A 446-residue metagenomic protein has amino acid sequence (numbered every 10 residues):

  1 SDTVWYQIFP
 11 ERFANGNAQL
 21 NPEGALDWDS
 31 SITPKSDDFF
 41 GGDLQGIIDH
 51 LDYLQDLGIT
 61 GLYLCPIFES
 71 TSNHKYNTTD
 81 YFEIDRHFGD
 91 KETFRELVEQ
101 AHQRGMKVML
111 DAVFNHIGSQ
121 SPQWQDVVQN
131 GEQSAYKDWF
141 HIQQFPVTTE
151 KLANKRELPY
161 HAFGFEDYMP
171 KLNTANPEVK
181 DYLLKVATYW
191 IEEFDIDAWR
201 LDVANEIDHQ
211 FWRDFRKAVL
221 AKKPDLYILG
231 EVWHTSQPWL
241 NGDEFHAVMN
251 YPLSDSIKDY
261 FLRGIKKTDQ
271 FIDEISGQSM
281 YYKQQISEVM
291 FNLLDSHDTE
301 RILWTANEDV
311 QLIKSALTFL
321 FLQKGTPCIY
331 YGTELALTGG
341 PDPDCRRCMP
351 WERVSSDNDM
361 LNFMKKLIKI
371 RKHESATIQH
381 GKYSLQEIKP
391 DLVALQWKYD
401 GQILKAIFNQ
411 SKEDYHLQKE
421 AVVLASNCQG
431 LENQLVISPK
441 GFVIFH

Functional and structural regions predicted by a protein language model:
V4-Y6, L62-L64, V108-L110, W199 (+4 more regions): Hydrophobic faces of well-ordered beta-strands that scaffold small-molecule active sites in alpha/beta enzyme cores
I8, L54, L64, Y81 (+10 more regions): Conserved, mostly hydrophobic/aromatic
F9-T60, I67-T188, E192-E193, F215-A221: Substrate-binding/active-site clefts of carbohydrate-active enzymes
E11, E23, N241-V248, E288-D295 (+2 more regions): Aromatic/acidic polysaccharide-binding cleft in carbohydrate-active enzymes
V98-R104, H116, S121-G131, T188 (+5 more regions): Active-site-proximal helices and loops of the catalytic beta/alpha 8
K369, S384-K419: Carbohydrate-binding surface patches
E420-C428: Solvent-exposed beta-hairpin/edge-strand motifs
L431-H446: C-terminal beta-strand-rich structural cap/linker in extracellular carbohydrate-active enzymes
